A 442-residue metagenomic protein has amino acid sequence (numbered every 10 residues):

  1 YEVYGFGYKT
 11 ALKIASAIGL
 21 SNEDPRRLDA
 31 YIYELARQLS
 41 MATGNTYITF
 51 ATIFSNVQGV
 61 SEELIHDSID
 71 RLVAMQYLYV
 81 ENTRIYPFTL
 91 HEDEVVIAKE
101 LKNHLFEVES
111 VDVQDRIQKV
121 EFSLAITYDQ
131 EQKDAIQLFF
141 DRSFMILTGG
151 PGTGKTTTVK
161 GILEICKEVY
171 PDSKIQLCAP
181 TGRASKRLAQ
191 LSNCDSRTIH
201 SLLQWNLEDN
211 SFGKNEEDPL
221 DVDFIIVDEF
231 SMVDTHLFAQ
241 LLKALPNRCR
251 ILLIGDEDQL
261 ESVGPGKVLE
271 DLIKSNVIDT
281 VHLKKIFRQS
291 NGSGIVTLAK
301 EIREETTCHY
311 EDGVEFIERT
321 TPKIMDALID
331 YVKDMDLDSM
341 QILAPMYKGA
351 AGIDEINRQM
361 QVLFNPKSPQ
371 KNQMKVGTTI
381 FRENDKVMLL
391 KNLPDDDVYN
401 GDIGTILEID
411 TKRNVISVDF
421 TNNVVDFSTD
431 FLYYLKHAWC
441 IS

Functional and structural regions predicted by a protein language model:
Y1-S110: Accessory, non-ATPase domains that flank or precede helicase/AAA+ motor cores in DNA-metabolism machines
V3, T89, T127-Y128, I136-L138 (+12 more regions): Replace "in large, NTP-powered and nucleic-acid-processing enzymes" with "in large, NTP-powered factors and other
G7, I53, I97, F139 (+7 more regions): Residue-level signature of catalytic and energy-coupling elements of molecular machines, predominantly ATP/GTP-dependent
D29-I32, V108-E121, Q370-G377: Long, charged amphipathic helices and adjacent flexible linkers at domain junctions
V80-G150: Pre-Walker A segment
K133-I136, D141-E311: ASCE P-loop NTPase helicase motor core
E257-D396, L407: Conserved helicase motor core of P-loop NTPases
D385-S442: Conserved helicase C-terminal RecA-like lobe
